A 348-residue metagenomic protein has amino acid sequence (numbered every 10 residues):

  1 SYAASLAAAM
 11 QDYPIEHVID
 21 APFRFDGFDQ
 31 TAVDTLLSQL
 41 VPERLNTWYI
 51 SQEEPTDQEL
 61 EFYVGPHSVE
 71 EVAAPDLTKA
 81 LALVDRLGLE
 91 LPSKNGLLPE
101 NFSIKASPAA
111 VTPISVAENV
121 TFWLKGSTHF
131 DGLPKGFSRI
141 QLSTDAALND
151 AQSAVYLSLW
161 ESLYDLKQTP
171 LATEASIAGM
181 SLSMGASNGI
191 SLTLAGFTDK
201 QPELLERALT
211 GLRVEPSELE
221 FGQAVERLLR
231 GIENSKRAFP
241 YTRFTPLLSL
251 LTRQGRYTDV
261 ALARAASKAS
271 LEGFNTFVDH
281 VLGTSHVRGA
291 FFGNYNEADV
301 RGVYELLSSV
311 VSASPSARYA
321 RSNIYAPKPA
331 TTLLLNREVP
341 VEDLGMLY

Functional and structural regions predicted by a protein language model:
S1-V33, W48, D131-K268, T284-G293 (+1 more regions): M16 family metallopeptidases and their MPP-like homologs
Y2-F23, Y49-E53, L60-L159, H286 (+1 more regions): His/Glu-based metal-binding/catalytic segments typifying zinc-dependent metallopeptidases
T31-L37, A110-V111, K125-H129, G179-S181 (+4 more regions): Generic recognition of flexible, low-complexity loop/linker segments
T35-Q39, E43-W48, Q52-P55: Extended, domain-scale alpha-helical bundle/helix-rich regions
L45, T245-L248, L271-L307: Non-catalytic, conformational "gating/processing" segments within enzyme and secreted inhibitor domains
P55-E59, N149-A151, Q201-E203, E297-G302: Short, conserved charged micro-motifs
E59-V64, S153-A154, S158, A175-G179 (+3 more regions): Composition- and surface-driven signal marking solvent-exposed, interaction-prone regions in large proteins
L209-E218, L307-A317: A common structural junction motif
